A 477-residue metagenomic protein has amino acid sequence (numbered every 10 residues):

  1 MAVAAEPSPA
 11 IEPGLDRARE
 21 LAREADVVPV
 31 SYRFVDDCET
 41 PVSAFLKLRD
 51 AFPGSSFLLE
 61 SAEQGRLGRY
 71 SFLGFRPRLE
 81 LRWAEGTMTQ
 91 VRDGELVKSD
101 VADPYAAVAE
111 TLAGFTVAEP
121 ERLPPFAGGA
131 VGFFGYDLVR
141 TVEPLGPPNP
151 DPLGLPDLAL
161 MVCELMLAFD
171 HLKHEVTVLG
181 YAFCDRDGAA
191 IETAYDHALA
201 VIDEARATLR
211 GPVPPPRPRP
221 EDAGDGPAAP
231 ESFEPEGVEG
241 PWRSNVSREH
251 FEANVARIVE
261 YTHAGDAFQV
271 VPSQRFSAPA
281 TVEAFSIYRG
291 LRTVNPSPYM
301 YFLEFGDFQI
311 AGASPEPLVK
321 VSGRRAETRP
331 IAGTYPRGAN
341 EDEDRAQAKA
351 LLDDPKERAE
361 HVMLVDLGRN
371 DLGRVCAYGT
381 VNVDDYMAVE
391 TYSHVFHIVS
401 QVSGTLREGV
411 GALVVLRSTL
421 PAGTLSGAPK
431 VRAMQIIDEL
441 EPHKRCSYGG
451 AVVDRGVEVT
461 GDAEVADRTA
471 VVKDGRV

Functional and structural regions predicted by a protein language model:
A2-V477: Extended alpha-helical targeting/anchoring segments, especially N-terminal organellar/secretory targeting helices
